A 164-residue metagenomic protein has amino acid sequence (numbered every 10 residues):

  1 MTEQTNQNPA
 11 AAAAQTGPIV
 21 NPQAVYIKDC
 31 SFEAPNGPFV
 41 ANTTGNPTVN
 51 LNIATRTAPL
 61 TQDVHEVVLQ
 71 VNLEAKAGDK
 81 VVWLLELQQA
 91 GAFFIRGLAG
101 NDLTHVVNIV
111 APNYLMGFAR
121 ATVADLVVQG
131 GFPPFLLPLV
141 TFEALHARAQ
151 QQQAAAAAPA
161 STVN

Functional and structural regions predicted by a protein language model:
T2-Y114, F118-N164: N-terminal intrinsically disordered, cationic/polar leader segments that include organellar targeting peptides
